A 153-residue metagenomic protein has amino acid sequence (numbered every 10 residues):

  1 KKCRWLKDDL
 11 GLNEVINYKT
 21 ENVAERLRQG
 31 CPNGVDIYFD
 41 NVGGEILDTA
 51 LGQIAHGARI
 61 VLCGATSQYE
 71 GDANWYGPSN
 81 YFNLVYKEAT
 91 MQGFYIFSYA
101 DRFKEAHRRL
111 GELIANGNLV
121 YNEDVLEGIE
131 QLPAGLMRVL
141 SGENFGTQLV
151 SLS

Functional and structural regions predicted by a protein language model:
K1-S153: Terminal helix/beta-alpha structural elements that buttress the NAD(P)+-binding lobe
